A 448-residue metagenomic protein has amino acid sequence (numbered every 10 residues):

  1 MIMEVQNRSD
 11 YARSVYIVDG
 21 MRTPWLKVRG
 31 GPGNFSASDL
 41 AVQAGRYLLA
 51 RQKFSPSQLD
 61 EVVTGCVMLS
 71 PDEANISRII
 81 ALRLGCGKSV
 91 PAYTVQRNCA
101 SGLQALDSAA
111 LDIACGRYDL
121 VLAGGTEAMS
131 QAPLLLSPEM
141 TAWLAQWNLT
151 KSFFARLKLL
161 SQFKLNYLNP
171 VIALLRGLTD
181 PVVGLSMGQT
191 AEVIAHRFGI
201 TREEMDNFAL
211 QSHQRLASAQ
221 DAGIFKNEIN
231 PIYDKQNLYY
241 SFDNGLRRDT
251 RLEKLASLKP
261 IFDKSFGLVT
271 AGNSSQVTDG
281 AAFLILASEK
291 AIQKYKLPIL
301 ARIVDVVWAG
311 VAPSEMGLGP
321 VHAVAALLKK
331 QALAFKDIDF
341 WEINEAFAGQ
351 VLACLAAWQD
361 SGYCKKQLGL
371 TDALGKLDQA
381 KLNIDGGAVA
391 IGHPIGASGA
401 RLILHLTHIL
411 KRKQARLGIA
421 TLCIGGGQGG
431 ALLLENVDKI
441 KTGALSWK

Functional and structural regions predicted by a protein language model:
I2-F35, Y47, K164-G177, E253-L318 (+6 more regions): Condensing-enzyme catalytic core mediating Claisen C-C bond formation in acyl metabolism
E4-N7, M21-T23, N34-V42, R51 (+3 more regions): N-terminal extracellular/periplasmic Venus flytrap/periplasmic-binding protein-like
G33-V121, G125-F153, I229-F242, D337-A357: Conserved beta-ketoacyl condensing-enzyme motif
F35, C66-V121, Q131, N166-P170 (+4 more regions): Conserved catalytic cysteine-centered active-site region of acyl-thioester-dependent Claisen-condensing enzymes
A37-Q52, I76-I80, A105-S108, M187-I194 (+6 more regions): Short, well-ordered amphipathic alpha-helical segments that serve as non-catalytic structural scaffolds within diverse
Q96-E127, L135, A195-I224, F283-K290 (+3 more regions): Active-site-proximal alpha-helical scaffold in enzymes
L120-V193: Flexible glycine-/small-residue-enriched beta->alpha junction loops that bind anionic phosphate/pyrophosphate groups
Q189-E192, K235, V304-V307, V311-A390: Active-site pocket-lining segment
